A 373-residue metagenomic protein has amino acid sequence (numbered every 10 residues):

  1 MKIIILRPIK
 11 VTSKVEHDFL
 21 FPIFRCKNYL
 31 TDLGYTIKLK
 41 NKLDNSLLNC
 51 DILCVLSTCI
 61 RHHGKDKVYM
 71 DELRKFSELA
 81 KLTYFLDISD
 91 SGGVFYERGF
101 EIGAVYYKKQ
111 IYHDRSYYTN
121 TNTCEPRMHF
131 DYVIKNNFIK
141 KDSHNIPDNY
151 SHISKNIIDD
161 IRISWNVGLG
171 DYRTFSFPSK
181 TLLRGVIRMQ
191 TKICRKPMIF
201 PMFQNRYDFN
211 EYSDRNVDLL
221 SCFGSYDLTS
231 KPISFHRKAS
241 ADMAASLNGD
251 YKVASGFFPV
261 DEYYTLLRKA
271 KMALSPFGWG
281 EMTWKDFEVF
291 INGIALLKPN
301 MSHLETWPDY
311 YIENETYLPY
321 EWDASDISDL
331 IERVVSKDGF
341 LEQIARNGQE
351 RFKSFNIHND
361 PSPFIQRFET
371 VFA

Functional and structural regions predicted by a protein language model:
K2-K42, L47-C50, V55-M282, P299-L304 (+1 more regions): Nucleotide-sugar donor-binding catalytic core of glycosyltransferases
Y264-A373: Catalytic binding pocket for nucleotide-activated donors in carbohydrate/polymer assembly enzymes
